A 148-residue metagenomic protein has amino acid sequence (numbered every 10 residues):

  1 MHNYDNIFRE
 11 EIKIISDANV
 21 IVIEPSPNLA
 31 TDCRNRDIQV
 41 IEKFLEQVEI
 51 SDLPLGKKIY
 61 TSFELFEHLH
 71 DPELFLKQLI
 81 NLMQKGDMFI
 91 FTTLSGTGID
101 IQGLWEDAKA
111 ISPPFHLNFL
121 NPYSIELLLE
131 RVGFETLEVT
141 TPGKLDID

Functional and structural regions predicted by a protein language model:
M1-D107, L117-L137, P142: Conserved SAM-binding loop
S112-H116: A short acidic, glycine-rich active-site loop that binds or catalyzes chemistry on phosphate/adenosine moieties
G143-D148: C-terminal catalytic and target-recognition region of SAM-dependent MTase-like enzymes, primarily methyltransferases
